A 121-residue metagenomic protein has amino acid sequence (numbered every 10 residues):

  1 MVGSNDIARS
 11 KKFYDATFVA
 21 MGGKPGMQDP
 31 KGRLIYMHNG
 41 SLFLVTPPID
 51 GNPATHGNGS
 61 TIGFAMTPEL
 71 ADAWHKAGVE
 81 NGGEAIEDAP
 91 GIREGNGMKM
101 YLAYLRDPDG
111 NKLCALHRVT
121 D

Functional and structural regions predicted by a protein language model:
V2-F43: Core segments of cupin and vicinal oxygen chelate
S4-R9, I62-D109: Vicinal oxygen chelate
P30-G32, N58-S60, Y101: Residues that flank catalytic or metal-binding motifs in active/ligand-binding sites
I35-G40, L105-P108, R118: Active-site beta-strand termini and strand-to-loop segments that position acidic
I35-N81: Long, continuous compositionally biased terminal/linker segments
E94-G95, R118-D121: A short acidic/small-residue loop/turn micro-motif
L113-A115: Short glycine-/small-residue motifs
